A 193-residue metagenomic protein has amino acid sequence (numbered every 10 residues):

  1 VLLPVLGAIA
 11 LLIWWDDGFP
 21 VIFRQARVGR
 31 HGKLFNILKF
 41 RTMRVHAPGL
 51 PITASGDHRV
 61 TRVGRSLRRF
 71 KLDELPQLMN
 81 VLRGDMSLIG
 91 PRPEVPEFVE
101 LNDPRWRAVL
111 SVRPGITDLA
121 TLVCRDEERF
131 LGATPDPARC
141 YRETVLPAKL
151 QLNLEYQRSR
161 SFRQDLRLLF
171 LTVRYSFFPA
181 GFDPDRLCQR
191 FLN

Functional and structural regions predicted by a protein language model:
V1-H46, Y156-N193: A hydrophobic, helix-centered structural microdomain
G7-L11, A26, F98, D103-S111 (+1 more regions): Intrinsically disordered, low-complexity boundary segments flanking structured domains
I9, P51-I52, I89-P91, P96-E97 (+3 more regions): Short, hydrophobic secondary-structure boundary micro-motifs
D17-P20, M86-I89, W106, F130 (+1 more regions): A short hydrophobic/aromatic micro-motif that marks alpha-helical segments and, especially, helix-coil
P20-R59, A120-P147: Short, glycine-rich, amphipathic interfacial segments at transmembrane boundaries or analogous
V45-P48, R65, Q151, E155: A broad detector of the eukaryotic-type serine/threonine protein kinase catalytic domain
G56-A120, L169: A short, structured surface patch at a secondary-structure boundary
S111-N193: C-terminal terminal-structure detector
